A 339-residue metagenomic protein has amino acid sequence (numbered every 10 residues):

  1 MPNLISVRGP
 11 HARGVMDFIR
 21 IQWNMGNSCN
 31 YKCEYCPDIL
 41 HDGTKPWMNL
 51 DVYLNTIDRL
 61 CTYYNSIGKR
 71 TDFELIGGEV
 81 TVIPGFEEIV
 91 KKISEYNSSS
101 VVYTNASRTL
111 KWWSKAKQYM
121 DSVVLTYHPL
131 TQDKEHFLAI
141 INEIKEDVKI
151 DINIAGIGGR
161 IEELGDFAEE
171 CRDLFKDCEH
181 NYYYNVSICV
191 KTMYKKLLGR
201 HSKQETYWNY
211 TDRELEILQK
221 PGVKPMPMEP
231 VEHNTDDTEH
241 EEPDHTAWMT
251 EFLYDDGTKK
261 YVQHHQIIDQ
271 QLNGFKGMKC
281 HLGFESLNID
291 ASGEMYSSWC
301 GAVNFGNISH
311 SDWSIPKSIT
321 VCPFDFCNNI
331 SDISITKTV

Functional and structural regions predicted by a protein language model:
M1-Q22, Y64-I67, N273, C322 (+1 more regions): N-terminal [4Fe-4S]-dependent radical SAM core
L4-N55, W299: Canonical Radical SAM [4Fe-4S] cluster-binding loop centered on the CxxxCxxC motif and its immediate flanking residues
M25, G77-G78: Short acidic donor-binding/metal-coordinating loop in glycosyltransferase active sites
P37, T56, L60-Y64, D255 (+1 more regions): Glycine-rich short-loop/terminal segments
G43-K45, V82-P84, G159-E162, K196-H201 (+1 more regions): Short catalytic/ligand-binding loop motif for oxyanion handling, primarily in non-cytosolic enzymes, centered on
L54-L75, I83-Y184, I188: Radical SAM/AdoMet-radical enzyme domain recognition
K191-M193: Short beta-strand-to-loop element that shapes/binds the nucleotide-sugar donor at the catalytic cleft/hinge
K196-V339: Accessory C-terminal segments flanking Radical SAM cores
